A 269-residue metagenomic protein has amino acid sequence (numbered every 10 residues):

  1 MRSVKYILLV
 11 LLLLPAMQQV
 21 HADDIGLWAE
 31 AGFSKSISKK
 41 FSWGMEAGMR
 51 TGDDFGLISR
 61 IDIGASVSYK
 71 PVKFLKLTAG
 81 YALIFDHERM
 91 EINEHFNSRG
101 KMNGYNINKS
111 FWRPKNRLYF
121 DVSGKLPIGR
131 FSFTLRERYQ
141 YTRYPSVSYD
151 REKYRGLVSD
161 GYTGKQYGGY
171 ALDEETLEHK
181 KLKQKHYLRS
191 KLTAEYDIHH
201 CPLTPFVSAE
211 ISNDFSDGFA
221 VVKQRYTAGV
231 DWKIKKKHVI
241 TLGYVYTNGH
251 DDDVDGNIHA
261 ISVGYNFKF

Functional and structural regions predicted by a protein language model:
M1-L27, F269: Bacterial Sec-dependent N-terminal signal peptides
Q19-A22, T51-G56, I107-R113, L177-K183 (+2 more regions): Outer-membrane beta-barrel domain signature
A22-E88: Start-of-domain marker
I25-L27, S59-I61, P114-L118, L182-L188 (+2 more regions): Residues that define the transmembrane beta-barrel architecture of outer-membrane proteins
A31-K35, A65-Y69, F120-G124, Y139 (+3 more regions): Residues on the lipid-exposed face of transmembrane beta-strands in outer-membrane beta-barrel proteins
K40-M45, F74-A79, G129-F133, H200-T204 (+1 more regions): Repeated loop/turn-to-beta-strand initiation elements of outer-membrane beta-barrel proteins
A47-D53, Y81-H87, P114, L126-I128 (+5 more regions): Transmembrane beta-strands of outer-membrane beta-barrel pores
E137-V239, V245-T247, F269: Outer-membrane beta-barrel transmembrane domain signature
